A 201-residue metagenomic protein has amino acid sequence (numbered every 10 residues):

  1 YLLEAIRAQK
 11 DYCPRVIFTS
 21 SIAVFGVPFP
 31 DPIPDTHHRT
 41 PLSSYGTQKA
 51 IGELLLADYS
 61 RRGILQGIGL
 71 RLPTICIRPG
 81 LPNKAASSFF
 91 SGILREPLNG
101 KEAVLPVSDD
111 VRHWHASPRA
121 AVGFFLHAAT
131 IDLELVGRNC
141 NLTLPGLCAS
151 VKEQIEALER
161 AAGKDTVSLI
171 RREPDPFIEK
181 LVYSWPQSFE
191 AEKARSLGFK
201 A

Functional and structural regions predicted by a protein language model:
Y1-L42: Conserved Rossmann-fold NAD(P)-dependent oxidoreductase catalytic core, especially the SDR/UDP-sugar
L3, A50-A57, F90-S91, R95 (+1 more regions): Conserved active-site helix of classical SDR/Rossmann-fold NAD(P)-dependent CH-OH oxidoreductases
V27-F29, L42-I68, P73, L98: Active-site Tyr-X1-5-Lys
D31, H37, L42-A50, N83-S91 (+1 more regions): Short-chain dehydrogenase/reductase
A50, I77-S91, P118, A128-N141: Glycine/proline-rich active-site loop of Rossmann-fold NAD(P)-dependent oxidoreductases
L72-N83, G92-A116: A conserved pocket-lining segment of Rossmann-fold NAD(P)-dependent short-chain dehydrogenase/reductase
P97, F124-E179: Mid/C-terminal beta-alpha module of Rossmann-like enzyme folds, strongest in SDR-family dehydrogenases/epimerases
P118, P174-F199: Conserved C-terminal active-site "lid" loop/helix of NAD(P)H-dependent oxidoreductases that clamps the redox cofactor
